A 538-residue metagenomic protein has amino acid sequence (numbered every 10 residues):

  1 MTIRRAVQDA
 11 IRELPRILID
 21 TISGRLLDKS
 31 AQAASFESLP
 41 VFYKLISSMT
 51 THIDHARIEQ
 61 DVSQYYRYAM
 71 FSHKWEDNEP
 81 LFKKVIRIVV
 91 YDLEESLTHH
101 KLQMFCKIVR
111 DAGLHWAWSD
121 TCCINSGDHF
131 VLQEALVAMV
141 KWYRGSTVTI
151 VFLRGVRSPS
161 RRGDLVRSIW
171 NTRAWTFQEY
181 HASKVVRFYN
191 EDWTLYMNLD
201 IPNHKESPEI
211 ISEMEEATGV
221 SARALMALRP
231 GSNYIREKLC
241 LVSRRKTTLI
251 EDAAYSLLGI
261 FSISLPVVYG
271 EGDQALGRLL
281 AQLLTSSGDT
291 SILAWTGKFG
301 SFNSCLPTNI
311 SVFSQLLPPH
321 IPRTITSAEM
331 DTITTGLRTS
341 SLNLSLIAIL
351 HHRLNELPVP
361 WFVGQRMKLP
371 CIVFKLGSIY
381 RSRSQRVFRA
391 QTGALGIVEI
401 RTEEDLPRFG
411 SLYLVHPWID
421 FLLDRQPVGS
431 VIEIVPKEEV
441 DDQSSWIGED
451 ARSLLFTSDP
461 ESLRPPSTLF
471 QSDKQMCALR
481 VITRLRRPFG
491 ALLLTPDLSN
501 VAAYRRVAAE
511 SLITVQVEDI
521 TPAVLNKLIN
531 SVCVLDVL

Functional and structural regions predicted by a protein language model:
M1-Q64, A69, H73-A112, S126-F130 (+3 more regions): A structural "flexibility-hinge" signal
A117-N125: Conserved hydrophobic ligand-interaction patch in extracellular adhesion modules
